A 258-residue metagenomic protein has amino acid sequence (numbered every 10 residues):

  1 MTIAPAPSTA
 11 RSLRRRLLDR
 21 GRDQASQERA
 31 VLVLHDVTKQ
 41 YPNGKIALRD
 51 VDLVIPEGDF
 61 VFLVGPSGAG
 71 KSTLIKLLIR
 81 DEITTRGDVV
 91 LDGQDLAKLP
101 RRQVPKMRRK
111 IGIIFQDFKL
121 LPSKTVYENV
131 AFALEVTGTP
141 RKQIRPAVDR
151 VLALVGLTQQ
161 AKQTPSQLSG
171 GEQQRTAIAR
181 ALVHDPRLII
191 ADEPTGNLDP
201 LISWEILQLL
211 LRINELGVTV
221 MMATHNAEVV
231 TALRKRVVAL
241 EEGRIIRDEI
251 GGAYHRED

Functional and structural regions predicted by a protein language model:
I79: Helix-to-loop junction immediately C-terminal to a conserved catalytic motif
G87-D95: Conserved ABC transporter NBD signature motif
L96-G112, R141, I213-E215, E257: ABC ATPase NBD coupling module
K124-F132: Short coil-to-helix segment of the ABC ATPase nucleotide-binding domain corresponding to the Q-loop/switch region
T164-L168, E172-Q174: Conserved ABC ATPase signature
D185: Conserved catalytic motifs of ABC-family nucleotide-binding domains
I189-D192: Catalytic Walker B motif of ABC-type/P-loop ATPase nucleotide-binding domains
